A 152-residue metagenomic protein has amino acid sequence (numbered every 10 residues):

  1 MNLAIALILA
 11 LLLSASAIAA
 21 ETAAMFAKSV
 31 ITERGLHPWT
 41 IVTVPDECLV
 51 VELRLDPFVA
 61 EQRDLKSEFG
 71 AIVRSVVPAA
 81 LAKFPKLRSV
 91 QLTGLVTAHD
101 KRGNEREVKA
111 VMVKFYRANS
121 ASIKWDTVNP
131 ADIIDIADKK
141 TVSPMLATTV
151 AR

Functional and structural regions predicted by a protein language model:
N2-S14: Bacterial N-terminal signal peptides
L3, H37-W39, V76-P78: Residue-level detector of functional hotspots within protein domains
A15-A19: Sec/Tat signal peptide C-region and signal peptidase I cleavage site
A24-D56, A82, K86-R152: Polar/charged, Gly/Pro-rich intrinsically disordered segments
D56-Q62: Short acidic, S/G/P-rich loop/turn micro-motifs used as interaction or catalytic elements
R63-F84: Short, non-transmembrane amphipathic alpha-helical segments
